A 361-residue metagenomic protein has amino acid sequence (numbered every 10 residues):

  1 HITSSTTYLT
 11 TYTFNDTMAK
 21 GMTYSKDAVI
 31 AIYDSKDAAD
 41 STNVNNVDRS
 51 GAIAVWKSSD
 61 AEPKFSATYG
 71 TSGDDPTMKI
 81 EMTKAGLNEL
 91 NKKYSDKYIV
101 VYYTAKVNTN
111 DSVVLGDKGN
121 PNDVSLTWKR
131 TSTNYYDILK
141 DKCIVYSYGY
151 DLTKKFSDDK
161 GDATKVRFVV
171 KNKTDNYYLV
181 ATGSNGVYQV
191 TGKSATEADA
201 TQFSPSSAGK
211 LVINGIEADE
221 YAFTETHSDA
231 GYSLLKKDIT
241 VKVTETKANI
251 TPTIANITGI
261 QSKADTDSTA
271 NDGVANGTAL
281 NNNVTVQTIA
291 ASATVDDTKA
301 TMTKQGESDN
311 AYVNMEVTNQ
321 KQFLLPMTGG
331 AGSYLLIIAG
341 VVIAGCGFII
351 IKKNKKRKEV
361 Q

Functional and structural regions predicted by a protein language model:
H1-Q361: Solvent-exposed loop/turn and edge beta-strand elements of beta-rich ligand-binding domains
